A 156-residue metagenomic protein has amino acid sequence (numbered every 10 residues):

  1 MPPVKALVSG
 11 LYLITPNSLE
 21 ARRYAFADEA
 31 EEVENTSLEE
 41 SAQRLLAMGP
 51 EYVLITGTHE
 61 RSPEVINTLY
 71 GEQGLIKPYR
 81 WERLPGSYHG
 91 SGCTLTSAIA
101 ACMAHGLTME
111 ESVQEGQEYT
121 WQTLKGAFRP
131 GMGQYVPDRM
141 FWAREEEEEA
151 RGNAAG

Functional and structural regions predicted by a protein language model:
M1-I76: Conserved phosphate/ATP/ADP-binding segment of small-molecule kinases
P3-V4, E34-A42, S91, L95 (+3 more regions): General structural feature for long, well-ordered alpha-helical segments within catalytic domains of soluble enzymes
E20, G57-E60, E82-P85, Q117-T120: Glycine-rich beta-alpha junction loops
R23, G86-M109: Short, small-residue alpha-helix embedded
L75-K77, C102-G116: Phosphate-handling active-site elements
I76-H89: Short pre-catalytic strand/loop immediately N-terminal to key active-site residues, enriched for Gly-Thr
E110-G156: Charged C-terminal helix
